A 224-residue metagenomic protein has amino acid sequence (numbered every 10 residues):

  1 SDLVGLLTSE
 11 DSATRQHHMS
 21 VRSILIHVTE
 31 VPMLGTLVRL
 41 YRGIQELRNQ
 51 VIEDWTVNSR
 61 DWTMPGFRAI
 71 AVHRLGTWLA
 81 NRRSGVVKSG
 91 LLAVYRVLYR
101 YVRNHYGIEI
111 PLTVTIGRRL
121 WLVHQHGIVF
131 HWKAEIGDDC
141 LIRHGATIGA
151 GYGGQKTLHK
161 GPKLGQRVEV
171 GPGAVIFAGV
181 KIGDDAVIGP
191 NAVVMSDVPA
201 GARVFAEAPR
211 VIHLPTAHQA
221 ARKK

Functional and structural regions predicted by a protein language model:
D2-D11, H18-Y106, A217-K224: Terminal amphipathic alpha-helical/low-complexity segments used for targeting or macromolecular assembly
Y106, P111-L112, G117-R118, V123-W132 (+11 more regions): Left-handed beta-helix
Y152-G154, P215-T216: Conserved catalytic-core motifs of eukaryotic protein kinase domains, centered on the activation segment
